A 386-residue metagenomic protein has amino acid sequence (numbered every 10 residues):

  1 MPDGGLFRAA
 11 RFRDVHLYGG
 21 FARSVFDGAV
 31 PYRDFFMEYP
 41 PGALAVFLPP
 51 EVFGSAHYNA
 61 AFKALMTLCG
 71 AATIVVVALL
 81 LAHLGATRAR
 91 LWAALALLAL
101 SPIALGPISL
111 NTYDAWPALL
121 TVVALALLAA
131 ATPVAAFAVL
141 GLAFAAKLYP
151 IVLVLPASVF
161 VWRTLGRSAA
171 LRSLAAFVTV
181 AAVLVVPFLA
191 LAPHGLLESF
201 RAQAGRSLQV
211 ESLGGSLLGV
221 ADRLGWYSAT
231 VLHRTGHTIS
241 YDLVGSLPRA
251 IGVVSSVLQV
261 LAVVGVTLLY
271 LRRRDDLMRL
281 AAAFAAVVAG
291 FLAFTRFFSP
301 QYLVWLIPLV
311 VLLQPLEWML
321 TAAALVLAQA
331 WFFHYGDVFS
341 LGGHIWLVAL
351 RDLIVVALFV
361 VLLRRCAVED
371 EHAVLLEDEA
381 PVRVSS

Functional and structural regions predicted by a protein language model:
M1-S199, R249-S386: Multi-pass membrane glycosyltransferase architecture that uses lipid-linked
A9-F26, L189-A221, G225-D242: Extracytoplasmic catalytic-loop and juxtamembrane helix elements of membrane-embedded, polyprenol/dolichol-linked
F35, Y39, Q203, E211 (+4 more regions): Surface-exposed loop/turn and secondary-structure junction residues enriched for glycine/proline
S207-Q209, I239-S246, L327-Y335: Short, mixed-charge aromatic SLiMs
